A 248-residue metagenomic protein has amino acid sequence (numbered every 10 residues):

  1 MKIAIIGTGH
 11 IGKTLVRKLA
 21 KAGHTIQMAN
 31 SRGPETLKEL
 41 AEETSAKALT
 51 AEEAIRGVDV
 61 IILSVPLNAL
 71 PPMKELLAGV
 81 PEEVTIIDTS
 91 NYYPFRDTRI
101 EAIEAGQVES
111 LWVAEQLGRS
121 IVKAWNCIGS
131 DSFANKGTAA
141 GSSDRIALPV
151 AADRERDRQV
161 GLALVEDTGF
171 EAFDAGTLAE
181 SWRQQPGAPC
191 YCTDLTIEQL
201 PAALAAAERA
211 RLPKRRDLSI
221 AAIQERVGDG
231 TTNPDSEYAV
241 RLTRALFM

Functional and structural regions predicted by a protein language model:
M1-T44: NAD(P)+-binding Rossmann beta1-loop-alpha1 motif at the extreme N-terminus of oxidoreductases
S45-I87, N91-D97: Rossmann-like NAD(P)-binding element
A48, S120-N126, F173-A175: General beta-strand structural signal in soluble alpha/beta enzymes
E82, S90-A139: Rossmann-fold NAD(P)-binding glycine/threonine-rich loop
R145-M248: Active-site-lining helix/loop region of Rossmann-like oxidoreductase modules
